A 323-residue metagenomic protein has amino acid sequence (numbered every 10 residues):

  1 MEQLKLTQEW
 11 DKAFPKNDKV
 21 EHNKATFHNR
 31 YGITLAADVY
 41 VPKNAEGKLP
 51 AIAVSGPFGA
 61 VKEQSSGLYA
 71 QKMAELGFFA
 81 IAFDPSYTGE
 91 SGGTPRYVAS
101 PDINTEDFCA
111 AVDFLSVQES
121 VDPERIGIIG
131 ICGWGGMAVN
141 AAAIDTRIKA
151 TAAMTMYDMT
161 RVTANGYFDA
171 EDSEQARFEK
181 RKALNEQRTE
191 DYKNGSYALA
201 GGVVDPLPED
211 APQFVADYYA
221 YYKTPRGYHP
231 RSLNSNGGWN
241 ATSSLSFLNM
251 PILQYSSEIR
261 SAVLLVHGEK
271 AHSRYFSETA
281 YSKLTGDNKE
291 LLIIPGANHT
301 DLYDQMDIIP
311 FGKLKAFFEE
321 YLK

Functional and structural regions predicted by a protein language model:
E2-G47: N-terminal cap/lid segment of alpha/beta-hydrolase-fold proteins
G47-P57: Short beta-strand element of the alpha/beta-hydrolase
G59-Q71, P85, S277: The serine-hydrolase catalytic nucleophile loop
K72-G92: Conserved alpha/beta-hydrolase
V98-E119: Alpha/beta-hydrolase active-site loop
V139-Y221: Alpha/beta-hydrolase-fold enzymes
I259, L265-H267: Short beta-strand/loop motif that positions the catalytic acidic residue of the alpha/beta-hydrolase fold
A297-I308: Catalytic histidine-centered segment of alpha/beta-hydrolase-like enzymes
